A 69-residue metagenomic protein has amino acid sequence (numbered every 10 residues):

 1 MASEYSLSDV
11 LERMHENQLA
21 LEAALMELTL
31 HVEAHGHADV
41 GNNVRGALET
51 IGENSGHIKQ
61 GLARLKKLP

Functional and structural regions predicted by a protein language model:
E4, S8-E33, R45-L48, G52-S55 (+2 more regions): Long amphipathic alpha-helical coiled-coil
G36-V44: Short amphipathic helix-turn modules centered on a small-residue break
